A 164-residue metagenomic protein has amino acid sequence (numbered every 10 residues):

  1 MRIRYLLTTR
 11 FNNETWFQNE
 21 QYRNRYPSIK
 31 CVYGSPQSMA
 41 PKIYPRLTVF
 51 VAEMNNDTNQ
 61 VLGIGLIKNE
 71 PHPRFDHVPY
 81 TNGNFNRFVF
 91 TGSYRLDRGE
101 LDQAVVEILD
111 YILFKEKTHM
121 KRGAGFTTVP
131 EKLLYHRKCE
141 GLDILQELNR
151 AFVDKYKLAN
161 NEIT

Functional and structural regions predicted by a protein language model:
M1-P45: Short N-terminal edge-element motif at the start of the domain
Y5, G65, G92-L96: Hydrophobic transmembrane signal anchors and adjacent membrane-proximal interface regions, especially in viral
S35, P73-T164: Contiguous surface segments at macromolecular interaction interfaces
Y44, N59-L62: Short glycine/proline-enriched turns and hinge-like loops at secondary-structure junctions
A52-E53, K68: Short His-Asn-centered micro-motif
E53-N59: Short, charged beta-turn/beta-strand-edge "cap" motif at the junction between a beta-strand and an adjacent loop
V61-E70: Short beta-strand-centered aromatic/proline hotspots
